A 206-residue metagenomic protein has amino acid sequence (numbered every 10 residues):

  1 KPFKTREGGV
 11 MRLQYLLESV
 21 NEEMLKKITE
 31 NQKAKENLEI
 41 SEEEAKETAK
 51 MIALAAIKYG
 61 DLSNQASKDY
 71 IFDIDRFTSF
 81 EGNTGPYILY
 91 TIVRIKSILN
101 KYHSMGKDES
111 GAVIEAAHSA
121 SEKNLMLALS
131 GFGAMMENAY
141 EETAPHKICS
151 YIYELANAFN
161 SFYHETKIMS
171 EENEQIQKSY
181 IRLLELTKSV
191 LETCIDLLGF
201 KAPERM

Functional and structural regions predicted by a protein language model:
K1-M206: Non-catalytic interaction-recognition regions
